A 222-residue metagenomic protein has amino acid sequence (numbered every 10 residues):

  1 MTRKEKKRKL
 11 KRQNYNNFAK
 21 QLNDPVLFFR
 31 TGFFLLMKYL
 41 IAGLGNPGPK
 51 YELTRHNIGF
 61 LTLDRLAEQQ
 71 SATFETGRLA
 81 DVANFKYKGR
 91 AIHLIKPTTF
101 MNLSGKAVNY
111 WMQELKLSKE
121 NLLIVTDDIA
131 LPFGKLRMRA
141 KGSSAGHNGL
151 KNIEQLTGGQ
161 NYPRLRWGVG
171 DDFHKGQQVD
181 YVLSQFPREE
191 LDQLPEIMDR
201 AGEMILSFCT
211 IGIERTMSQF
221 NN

Functional and structural regions predicted by a protein language model:
E5-K20, L27-L36, Q113: Short, basic, low-complexity termini and linkers enriched in Ser/Thr/Gly/Pro that act as targeting/leader peptides
N23-P25, I95: Selective for proline/serine-rich intrinsically disordered segments in cytosolic/nuclear regulatory regions
G32-K141, K151-L165, D172-Q177, S184 (+1 more regions): Nucleotide and nucleotide-moiety/phosphate-recognizing core
G146-G149: Hydrophobic alpha-helical segments within soluble ligand-binding/sensing domains
